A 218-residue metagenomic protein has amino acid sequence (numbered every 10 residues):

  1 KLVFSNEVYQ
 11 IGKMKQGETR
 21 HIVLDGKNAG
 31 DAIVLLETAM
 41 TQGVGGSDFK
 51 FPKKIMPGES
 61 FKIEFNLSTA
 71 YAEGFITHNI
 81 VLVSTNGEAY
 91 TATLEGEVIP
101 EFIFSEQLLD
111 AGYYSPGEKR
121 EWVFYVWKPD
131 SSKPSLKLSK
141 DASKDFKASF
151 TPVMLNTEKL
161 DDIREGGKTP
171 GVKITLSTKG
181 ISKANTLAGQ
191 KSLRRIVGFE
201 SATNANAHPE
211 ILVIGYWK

Functional and structural regions predicted by a protein language model:
K1-K218: Feature for long, exposed domains in two main contexts
